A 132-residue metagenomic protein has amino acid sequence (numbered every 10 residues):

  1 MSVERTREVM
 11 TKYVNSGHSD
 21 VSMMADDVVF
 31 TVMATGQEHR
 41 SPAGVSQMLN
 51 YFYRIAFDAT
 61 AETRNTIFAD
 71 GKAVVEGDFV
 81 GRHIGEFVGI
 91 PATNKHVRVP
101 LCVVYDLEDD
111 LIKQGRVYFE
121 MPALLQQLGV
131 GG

Functional and structural regions predicted by a protein language model:
M1-G132: C-terminal and inter-domain tail/linker signature
